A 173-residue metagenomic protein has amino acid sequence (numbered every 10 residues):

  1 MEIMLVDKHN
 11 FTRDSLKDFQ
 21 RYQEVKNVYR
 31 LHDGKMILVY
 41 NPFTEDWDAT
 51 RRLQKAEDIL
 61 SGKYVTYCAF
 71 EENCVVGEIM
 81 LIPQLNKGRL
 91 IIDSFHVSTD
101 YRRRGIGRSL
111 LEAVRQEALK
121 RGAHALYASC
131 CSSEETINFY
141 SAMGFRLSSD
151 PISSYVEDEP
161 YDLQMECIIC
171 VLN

Functional and structural regions predicted by a protein language model:
M1-M4: Extreme N-terminal starter segment of soluble prokaryotic enzymes
D7-T12, D18-R89, D93, S98-T99 (+3 more regions): Acetyl-CoA-dependent GNAT
K87-R89, A125, D162: A generic structural signal for beta-strand entry/edge sites
V97, R103-Q116, S141-A142: Conserved acetyl-CoA-binding loop-helix of GNAT-fold acetyltransferases
A118-C131: Conserved GNAT acetyl-CoA-binding A-motif
R121, A142-M143: Structural motif
S129-S133, M143, D150-N173: C-terminal "cap" of GNAT-fold acetyltransferases
T136: Helix-turn-helix
